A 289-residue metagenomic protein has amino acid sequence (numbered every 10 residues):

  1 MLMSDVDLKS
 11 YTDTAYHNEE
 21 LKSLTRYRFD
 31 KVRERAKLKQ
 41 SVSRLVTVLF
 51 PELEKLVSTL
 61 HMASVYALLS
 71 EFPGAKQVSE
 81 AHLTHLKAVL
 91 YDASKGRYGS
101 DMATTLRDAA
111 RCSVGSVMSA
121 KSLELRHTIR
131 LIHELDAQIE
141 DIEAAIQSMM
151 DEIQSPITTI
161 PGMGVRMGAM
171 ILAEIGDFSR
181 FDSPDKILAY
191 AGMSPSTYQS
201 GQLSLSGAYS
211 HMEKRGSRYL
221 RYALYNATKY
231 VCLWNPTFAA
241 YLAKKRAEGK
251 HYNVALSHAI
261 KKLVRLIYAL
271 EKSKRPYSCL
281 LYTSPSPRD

Functional and structural regions predicted by a protein language model:
M1-S284: A detector of single, family-specific signature residues that are central to catalytic or substrate-handling motifs
P285-D289: A short, hydrophobic C-terminal helix/tail in secreted or cell-surface proteins
